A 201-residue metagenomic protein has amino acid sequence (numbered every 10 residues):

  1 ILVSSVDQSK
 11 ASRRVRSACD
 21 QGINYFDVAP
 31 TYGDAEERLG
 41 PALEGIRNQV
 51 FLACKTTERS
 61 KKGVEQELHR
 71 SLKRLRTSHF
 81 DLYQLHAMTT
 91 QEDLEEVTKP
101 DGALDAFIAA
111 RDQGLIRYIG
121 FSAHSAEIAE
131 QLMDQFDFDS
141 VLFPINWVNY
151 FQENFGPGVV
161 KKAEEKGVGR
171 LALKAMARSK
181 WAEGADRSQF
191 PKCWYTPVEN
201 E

Functional and structural regions predicted by a protein language model:
I1-K10, A53-G63, Q91-E96, R187-E199: Active-site mouth loops of central-metabolism enzymes
I1-V50: N-terminal binding-site loop/beta-alpha segment at the start of enzyme catalytic domains that lines or forms
S5-A18, K61-R76, H124-M133, E201: Short, acidic/polar
A18, F26, L39, L52 (+5 more regions): Conserved, mostly hydrophobic/aromatic
C19-D20, L39-N48, H69-S78, L132-F136 (+1 more regions): Acidic (Asp/Glu)-rich catalytic clusters
I23, T77-F80, I116, F138: A structural motif
L72-E95: Active-site groove signature of glycoside hydrolases
M88-E201: Beta/alpha (TIM)-barrel catalytic core signal, keyed to glycine-rich beta->alpha loops juxtaposed to Asp/Glu that bind
